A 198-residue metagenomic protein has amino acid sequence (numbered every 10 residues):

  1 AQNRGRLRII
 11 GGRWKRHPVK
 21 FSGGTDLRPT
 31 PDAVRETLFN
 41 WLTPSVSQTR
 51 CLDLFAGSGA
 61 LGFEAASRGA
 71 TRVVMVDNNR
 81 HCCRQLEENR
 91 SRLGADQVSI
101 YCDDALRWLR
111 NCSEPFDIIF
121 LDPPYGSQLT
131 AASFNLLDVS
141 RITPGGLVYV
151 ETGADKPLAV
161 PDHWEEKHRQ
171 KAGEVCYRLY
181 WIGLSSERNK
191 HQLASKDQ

Functional and structural regions predicted by a protein language model:
A1-Q198: Class I S-adenosyl-L-methionine-dependent methyltransferase catalytic core
